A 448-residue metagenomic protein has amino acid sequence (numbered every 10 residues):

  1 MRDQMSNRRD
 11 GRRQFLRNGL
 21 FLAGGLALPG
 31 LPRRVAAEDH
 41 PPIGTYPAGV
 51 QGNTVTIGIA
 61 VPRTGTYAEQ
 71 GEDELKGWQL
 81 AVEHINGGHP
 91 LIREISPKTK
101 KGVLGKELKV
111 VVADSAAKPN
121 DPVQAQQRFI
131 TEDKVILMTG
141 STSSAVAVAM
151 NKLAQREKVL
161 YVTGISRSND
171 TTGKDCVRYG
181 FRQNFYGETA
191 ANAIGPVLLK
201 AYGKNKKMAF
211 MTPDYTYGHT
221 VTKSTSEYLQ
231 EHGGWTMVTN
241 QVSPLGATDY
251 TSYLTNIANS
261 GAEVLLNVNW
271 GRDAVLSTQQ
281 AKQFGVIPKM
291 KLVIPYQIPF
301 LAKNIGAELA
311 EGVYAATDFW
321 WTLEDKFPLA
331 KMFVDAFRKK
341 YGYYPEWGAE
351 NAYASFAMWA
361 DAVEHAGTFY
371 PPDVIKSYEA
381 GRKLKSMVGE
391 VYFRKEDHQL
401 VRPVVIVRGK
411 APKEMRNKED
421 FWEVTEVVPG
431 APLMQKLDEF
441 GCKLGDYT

Functional and structural regions predicted by a protein language model:
M1-Q14, N18, A23-G24, P29 (+1 more regions): N-terminal secretory signal peptides
G30-G58: C-terminal segment of N-terminal export signals and the immediately downstream linker at the start of the mature
H40-T45, E69-K76, G88-G173, Q183 (+1 more regions): Beta-alpha junction/loop-to-helix N-cap segments that form part of ligand/metal-binding clefts
I43, N120, K134-Q241, K289-A315: Extracytoplasmic ligand/sensor domains, especially the bilobed periplasmic-binding protein
T54-G71, L75, K207-M211: Short beta-strand segments enriched in small/hydrophobic residues
S144-Q155, A262-F284, S355: Hydrophobic alpha-helical
V177, A281-Y353, E364-Y370, E419-Y447: Extracellular/periplasmic periplasmic-binding protein-like sensory domains
E311, A380-T448: Solvent-exposed, acidic/polar segments of extracytosolic/periplasmic ligand-binding ectodomains
